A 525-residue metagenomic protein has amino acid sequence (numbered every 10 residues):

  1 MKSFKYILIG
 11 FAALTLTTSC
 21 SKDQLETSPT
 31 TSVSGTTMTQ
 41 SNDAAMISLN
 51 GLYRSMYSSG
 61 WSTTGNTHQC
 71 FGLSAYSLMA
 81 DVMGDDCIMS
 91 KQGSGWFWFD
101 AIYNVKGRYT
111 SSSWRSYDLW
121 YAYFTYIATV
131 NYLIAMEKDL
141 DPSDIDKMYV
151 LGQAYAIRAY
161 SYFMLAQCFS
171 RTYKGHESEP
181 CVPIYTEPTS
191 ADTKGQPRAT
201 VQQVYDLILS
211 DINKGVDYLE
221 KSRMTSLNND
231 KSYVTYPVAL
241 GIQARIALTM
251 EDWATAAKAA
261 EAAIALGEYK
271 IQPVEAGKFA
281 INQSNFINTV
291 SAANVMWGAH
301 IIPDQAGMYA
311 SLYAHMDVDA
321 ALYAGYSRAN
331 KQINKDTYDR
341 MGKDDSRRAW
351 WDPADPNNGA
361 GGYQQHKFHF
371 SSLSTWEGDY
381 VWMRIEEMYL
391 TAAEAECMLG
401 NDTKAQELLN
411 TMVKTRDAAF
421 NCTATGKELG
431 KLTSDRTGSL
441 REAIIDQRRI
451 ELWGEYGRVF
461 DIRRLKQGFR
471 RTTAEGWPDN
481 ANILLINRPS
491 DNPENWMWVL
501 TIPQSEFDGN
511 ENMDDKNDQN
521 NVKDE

Functional and structural regions predicted by a protein language model:
C20-L78, D317, T337, M341-G342 (+1 more regions): Membrane-proximal, proline-rich intrinsically disordered regions
T30-T36, T63-Y76, A80, R171-S178 (+3 more regions): Short, surface-exposed recognition loops and adjoining beta-strand edges that mediate ligand/DNA contacts, enriched
L49, I127-V130, Y205, I212 (+3 more regions): Inward-facing hydrophobic residues that define packing positions of alpha-helical scaffold repeats
L73, A257-I385, A418-G430, T437 (+7 more regions): Hydrophobic-face positions in mid-chain alpha helices that act as interaction patches
G93-F169, A199, D217-E220, T375-Y380 (+2 more regions): Conserved, well-structured interaction surfaces
